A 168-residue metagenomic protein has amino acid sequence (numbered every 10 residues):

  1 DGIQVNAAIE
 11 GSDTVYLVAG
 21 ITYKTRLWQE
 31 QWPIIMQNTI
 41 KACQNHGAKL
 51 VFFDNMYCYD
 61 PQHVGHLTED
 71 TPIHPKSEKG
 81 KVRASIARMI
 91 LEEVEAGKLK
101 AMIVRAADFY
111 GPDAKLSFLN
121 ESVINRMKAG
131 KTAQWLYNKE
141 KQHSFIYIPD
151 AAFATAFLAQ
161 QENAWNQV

Functional and structural regions predicted by a protein language model:
D1-H46: NAD(P)H-binding glycine-rich loop region in Rossmannoid oxidoreductase-like domains and their noncatalytic homologs
T25-R26, Y59-P61, P112: Glycine/Thr-rich phosphate-binding loops of Rossmann-like dinucleotide-binding domains
I34-A84, M102: Conserved Rossmann-fold NAD(P)-dependent oxidoreductase catalytic core, especially the SDR/UDP-sugar
N55, R88-D113: Conserved beta-loop-beta element that borders a ligand/cofactor-binding pocket
E78-K79, A107-S117, Y137-P149: Glycine-rich "substrate-gating" loop/helix at the edge of Rossmann-like oxidoreductase active sites
G111-S122, L158-V168: Glycine/proline-rich active-site loop of Rossmann-fold NAD(P)-dependent oxidoreductases
N125-I146, F157-L158, N163-N166: A conserved pocket-lining segment of Rossmann-fold NAD(P)-dependent short-chain dehydrogenase/reductase
